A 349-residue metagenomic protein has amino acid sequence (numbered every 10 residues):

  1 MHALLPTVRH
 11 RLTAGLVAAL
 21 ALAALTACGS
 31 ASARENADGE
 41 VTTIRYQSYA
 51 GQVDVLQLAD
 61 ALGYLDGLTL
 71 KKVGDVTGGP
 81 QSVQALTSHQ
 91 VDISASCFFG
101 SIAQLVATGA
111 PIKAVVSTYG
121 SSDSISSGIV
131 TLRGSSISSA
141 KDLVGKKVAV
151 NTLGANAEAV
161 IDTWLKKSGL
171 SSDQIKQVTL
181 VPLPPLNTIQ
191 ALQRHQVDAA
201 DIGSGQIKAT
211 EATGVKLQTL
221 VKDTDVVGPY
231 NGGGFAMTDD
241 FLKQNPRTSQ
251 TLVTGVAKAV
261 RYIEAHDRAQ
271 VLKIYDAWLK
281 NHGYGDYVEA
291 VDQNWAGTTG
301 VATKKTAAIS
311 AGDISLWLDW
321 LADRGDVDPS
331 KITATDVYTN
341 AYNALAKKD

Functional and structural regions predicted by a protein language model:
H2-L16: Bacterial N-terminal signal peptides that target proteins for export
A23-A27: C-terminal motif of bacterial Sec signal peptides marking the signal peptidase cleavage site
G29-S32: Bacterial signal peptide processing site
R34-D173, Q177-V181, D198-D201: Short, glycine-/small- and polar/acidic-enriched structural segments that line small-molecule recognition paths
G67, Y119-S122, T224-G228, T298-A311: Short, solvent-exposed loop/beta-turn-alpha elements that line the ligand-binding surface or hinge of extracytoplasmic
G100, V181, L186-K280: Pocket-lining segment of extracytoplasmic ligand-binding domains
K243-V327: Secondary-structure end/capping motifs
I314-D349: Conserved C-terminal helix/tail region of periplasmic/extracytoplasmic solute-binding proteins
